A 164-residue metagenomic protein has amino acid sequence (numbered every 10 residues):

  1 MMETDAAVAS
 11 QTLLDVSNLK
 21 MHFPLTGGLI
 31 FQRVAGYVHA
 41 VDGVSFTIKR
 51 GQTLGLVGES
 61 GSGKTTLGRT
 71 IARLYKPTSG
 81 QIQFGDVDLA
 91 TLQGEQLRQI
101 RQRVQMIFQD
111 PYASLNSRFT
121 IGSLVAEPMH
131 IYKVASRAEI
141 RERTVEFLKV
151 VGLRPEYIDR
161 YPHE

Functional and structural regions predicted by a protein language model:
M1-E164: ABC transporter nucleotide-binding domains
